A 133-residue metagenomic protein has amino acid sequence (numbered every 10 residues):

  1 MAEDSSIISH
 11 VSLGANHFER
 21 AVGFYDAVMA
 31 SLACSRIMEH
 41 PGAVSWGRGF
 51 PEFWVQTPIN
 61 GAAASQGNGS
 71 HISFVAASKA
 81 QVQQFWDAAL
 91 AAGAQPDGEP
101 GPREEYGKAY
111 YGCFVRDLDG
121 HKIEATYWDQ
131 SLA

Functional and structural regions predicted by a protein language model:
M1-V22, D129-A133: N-terminal beta-strand motif that seeds the catalytic metal site of vicinal oxygen chelate
A2, G47-A88: Long, continuous compositionally biased terminal/linker segments
S12, S35-M38, G101-R103, Y127-L132: Conserved catalytic-core motifs of GNAT/GCN5-like acyltransferases
S12-F53: Core segments of cupin and vicinal oxygen chelate
A15-R20, F74-L118: Vicinal oxygen chelate
G42-V44, S70, A109-C113: Short beta-strand micro-motifs in enzyme catalytic cores
G107-K108, F114, A125-L132: Short beta->alpha transition motifs characteristic of CBS
K122: Glycine-rich acetyl-CoA-binding "A-motif" of GNAT/NAT acetyltransferases
